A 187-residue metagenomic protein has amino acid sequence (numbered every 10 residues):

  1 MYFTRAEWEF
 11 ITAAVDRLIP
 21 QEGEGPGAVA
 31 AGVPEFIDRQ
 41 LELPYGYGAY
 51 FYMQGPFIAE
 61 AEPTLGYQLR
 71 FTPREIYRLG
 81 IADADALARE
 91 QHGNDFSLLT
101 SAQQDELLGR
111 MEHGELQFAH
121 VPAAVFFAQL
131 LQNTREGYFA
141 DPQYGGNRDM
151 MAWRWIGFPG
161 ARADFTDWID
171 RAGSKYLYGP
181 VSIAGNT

Functional and structural regions predicted by a protein language model:
M1-Y2: Short, Gly/Pro- and small/polar-rich lid/capping loops
A6-A13, R17-P20, E24-T187: Mature-region segments of soluble proteins
